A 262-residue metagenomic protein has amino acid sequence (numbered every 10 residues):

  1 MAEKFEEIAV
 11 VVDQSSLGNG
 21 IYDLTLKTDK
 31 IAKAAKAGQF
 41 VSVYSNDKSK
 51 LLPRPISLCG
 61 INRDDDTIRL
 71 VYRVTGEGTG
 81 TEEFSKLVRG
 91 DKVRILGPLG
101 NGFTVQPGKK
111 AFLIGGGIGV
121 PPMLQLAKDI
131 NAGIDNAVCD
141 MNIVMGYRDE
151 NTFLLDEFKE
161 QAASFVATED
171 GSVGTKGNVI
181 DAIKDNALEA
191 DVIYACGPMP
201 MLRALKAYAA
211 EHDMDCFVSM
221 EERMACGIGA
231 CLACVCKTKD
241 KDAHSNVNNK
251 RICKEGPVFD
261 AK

Functional and structural regions predicted by a protein language model:
A2-R89: Ferredoxin-reductase
D13, G60, V166-T168, V218 (+1 more regions): Structural signal for conserved beta-strand scaffold positions within catalytic alpha/beta enzyme cores
K30, D47, Y147-D149, E222-M224 (+2 more regions): Glycine-rich beta-alpha junction loops
T79-R223: FNR/FR-type flavoprotein reductase catalytic core
P122, M199, E222-P257: Local cysteine-cluster metal-coordination motifs and their immediate loop/turn environment, predominantly Fe-S cluster
